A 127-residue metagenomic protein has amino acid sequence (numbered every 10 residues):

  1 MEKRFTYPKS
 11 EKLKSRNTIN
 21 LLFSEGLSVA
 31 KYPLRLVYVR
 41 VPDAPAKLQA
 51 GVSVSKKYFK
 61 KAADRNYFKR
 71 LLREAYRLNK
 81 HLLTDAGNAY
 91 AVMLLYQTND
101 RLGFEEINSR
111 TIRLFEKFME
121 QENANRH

Functional and structural regions predicted by a protein language model:
M1-H127: Positively charged, solvent-exposed patches that mediate nucleic-acid binding
